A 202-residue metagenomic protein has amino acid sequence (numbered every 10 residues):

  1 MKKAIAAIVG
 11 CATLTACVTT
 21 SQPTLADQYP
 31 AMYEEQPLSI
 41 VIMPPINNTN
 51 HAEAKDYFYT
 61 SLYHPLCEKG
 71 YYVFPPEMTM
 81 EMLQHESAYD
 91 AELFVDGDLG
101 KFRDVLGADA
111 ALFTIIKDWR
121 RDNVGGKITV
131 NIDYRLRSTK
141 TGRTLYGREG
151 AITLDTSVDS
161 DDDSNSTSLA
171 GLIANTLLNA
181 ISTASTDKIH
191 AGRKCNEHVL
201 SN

Functional and structural regions predicted by a protein language model:
M1-A4: Positively charged n-region of N-terminal signal peptides that target proteins for export
C11-L14: Bacterial Sec-type N-terminal signal peptides, specifically the leucine/valine-rich hydrophobic h-region
C17-L38, T139-N202: C-terminal/domain-edge helix-coil "capping" segments
P37, T49-A111, R143, G147 (+1 more regions): N-terminal segment of the mature soluble domain
M43-I46, P76-M78, I115-K117: Active-site-proximal beta-strand/loop segments in catalytic clefts of secreted hydrolases
N47-N50, R120, V199-L200: Short histidine/acidic/glycine/proline-rich micro-motifs that form metal- and phosphate-coordinating active-site loops
A91-L145, I152-S160, S164-T167: Surface-exposed short loop/turn segments
